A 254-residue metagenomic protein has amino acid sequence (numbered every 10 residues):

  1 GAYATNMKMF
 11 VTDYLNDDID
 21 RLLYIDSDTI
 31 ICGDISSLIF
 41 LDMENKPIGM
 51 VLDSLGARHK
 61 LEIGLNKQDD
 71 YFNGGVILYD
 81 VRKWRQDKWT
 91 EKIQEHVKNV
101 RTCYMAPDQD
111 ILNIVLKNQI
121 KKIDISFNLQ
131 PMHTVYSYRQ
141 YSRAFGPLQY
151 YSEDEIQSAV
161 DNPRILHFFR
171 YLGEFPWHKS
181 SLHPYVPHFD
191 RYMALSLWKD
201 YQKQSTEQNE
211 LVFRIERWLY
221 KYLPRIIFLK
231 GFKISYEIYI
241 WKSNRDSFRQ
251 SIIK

Functional and structural regions predicted by a protein language model:
A4-G56, Y71, L78-Y79: GT-A fold catalytic core of metal-dependent nucleotide-sugar glycosyltransferases, centered on the diacidic
T12, D28, I77-D80, L112 (+2 more regions): A residue-level signal for conserved active-site and pocket-lining positions in enzyme catalytic cores
L23-S27, G33-S37, H59-I63, D87-K92 (+1 more regions): A short secondary-structure junction signal
K46-Q68, S181-L182, W241: A short, conserved beta-to-alpha structural element at the edge of catalytic cores that scaffolds binding
Y71-G74, D161: Short, solvent-exposed loop/turn segments at the edges of secondary structure
V76-W89: Conserved nucleotide-sugar donor-binding and metal-coordinating catalytic region shared by glycosyltransferases
Q86-K254: A glycosyltransferase accessory/donor-loop signature
